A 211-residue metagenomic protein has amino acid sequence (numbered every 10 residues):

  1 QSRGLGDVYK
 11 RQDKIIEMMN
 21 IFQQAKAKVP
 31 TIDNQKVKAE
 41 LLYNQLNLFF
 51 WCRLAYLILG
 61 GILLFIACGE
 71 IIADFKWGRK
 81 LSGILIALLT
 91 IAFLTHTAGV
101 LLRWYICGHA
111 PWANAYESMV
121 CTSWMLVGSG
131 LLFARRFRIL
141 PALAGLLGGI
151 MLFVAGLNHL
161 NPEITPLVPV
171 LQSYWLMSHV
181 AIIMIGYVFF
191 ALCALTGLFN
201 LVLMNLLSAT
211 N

Functional and structural regions predicted by a protein language model:
Q1-L5, Y9: Single conserved hydrophobic/aromatic residue that forms the stacking wall/gate of nucleotide- or nucleobase-binding
G6-D7, I72-G78, L207-N211: Short, glycine- and charge-enriched coil/turn segments that flank and shape catalytic ligand pockets
K10-I32: Extended, hydrophilic extramembrane loops/domains of integral membrane proteins
M19, N114, H179: Conserved hydrophobic/aromatic pocket- or pore-lining residues that grip, position, or stack substrates in active sites
F22, A67, L201-M204: Amphipathic, soluble alpha-helical interaction motifs
T31-G149, N158, P162-T165: Core alpha-helical transmembrane segments of integral membrane proteins
M125-N211: Generic detector of multi-pass transmembrane helix bundles and their immediately adjacent loops in polytopic membrane
